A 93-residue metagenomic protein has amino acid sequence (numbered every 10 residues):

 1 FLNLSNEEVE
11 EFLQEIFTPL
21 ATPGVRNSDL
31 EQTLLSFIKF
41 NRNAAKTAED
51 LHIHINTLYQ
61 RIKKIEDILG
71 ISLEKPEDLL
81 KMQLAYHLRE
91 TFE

Functional and structural regions predicted by a protein language model:
F1-E93: Cytosolic nucleotide-utilizing catalytic cores of signal-transduction proteins
